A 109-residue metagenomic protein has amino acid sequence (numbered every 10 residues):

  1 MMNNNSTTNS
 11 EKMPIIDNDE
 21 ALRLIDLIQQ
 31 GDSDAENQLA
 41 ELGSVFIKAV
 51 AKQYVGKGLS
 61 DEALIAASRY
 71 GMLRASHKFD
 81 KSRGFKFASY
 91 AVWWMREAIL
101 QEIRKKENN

Functional and structural regions predicted by a protein language model:
M1-N109: Alpha-helical promoter-recognition and RNA polymerase-docking modules of transcription initiation factors, dominated by
